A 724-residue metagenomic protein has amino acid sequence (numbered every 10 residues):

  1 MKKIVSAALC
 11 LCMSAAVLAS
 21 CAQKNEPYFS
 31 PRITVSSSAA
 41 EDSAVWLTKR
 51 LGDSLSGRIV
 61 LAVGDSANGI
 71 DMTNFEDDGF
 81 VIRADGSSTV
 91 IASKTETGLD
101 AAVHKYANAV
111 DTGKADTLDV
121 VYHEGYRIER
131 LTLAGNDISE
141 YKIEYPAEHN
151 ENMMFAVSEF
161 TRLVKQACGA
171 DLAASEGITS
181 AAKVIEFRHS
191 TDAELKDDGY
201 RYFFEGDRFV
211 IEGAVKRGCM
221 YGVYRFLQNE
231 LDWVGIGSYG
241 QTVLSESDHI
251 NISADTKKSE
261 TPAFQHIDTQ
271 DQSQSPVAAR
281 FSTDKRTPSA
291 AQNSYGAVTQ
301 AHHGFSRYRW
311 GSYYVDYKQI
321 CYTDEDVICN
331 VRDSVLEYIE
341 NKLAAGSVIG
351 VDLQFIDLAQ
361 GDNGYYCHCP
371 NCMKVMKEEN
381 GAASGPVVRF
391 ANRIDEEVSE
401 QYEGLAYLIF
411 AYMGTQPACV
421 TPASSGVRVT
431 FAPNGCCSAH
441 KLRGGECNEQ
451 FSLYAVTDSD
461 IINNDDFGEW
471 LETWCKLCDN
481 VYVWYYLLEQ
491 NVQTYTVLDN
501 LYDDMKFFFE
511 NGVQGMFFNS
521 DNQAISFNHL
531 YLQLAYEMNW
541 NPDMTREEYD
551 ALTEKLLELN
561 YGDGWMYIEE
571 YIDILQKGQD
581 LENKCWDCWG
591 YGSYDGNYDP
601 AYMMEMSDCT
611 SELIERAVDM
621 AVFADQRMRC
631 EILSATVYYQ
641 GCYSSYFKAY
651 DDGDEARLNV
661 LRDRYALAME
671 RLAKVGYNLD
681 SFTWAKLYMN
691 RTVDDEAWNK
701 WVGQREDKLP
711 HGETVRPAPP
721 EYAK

Functional and structural regions predicted by a protein language model:
L9, M13-V17: Hydrophobic core
V17-P27: Sec-dependent signal peptide cleavage junction
S30-T34, S87, S93-E144, E148-C168 (+3 more regions): Feature activates predominantly on carbohydrate-active enzymes
K49, D53-E76, A173-K196: Short, well-ordered secondary-structure micro-motifs within conserved domains or adaptor modules
Y322-V327, E337, Q450-M566: Structured mid-domain segments that build the active-site/substrate or prosthetic-cofactor binding neighborhood
K377-I394, S425-R443, F508, E537-R546: Acidic, His- and aromatic-enriched active-site or binding-groove loops in soluble protein domains that engage sugars
L408-K441, V492-N500, I525-L532, T636: Substrate-binding cleft/loops of secretory-pathway carbohydrate-active enzymes
G512, E537-K724: Catalytic domains of carbohydrate-active enzymes that cleave complex glycans
